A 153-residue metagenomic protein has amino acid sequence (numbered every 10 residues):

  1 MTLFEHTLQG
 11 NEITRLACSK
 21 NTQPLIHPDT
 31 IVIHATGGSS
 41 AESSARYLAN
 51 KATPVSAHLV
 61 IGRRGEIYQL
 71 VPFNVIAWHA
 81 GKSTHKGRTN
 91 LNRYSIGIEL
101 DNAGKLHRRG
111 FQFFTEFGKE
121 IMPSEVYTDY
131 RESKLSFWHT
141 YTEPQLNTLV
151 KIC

Functional and structural regions predicted by a protein language model:
T2-C153: Active-site-adjacent loop/helix surface patches within enzyme catalytic domains that shape the substrate-binding cleft
